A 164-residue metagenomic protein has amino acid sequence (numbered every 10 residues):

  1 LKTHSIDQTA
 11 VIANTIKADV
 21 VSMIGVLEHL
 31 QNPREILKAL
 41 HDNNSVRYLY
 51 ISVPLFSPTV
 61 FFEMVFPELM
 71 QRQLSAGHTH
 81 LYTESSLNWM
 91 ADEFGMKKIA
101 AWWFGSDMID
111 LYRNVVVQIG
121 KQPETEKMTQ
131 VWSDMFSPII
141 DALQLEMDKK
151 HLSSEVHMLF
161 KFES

Functional and structural regions predicted by a protein language model:
L1-F66, A76-M96, W132, E155-E163: Conserved SAM-binding loop
V20, P67-Q71, I140: General secondary-structure edge motif
L40, Q71, D148-K149: Short secondary-structure boundary/capping segments
M64-L74, V115-Q122: Short glycine/proline- and charge-enriched loop/turn segments that cap or connect secondary-structure elements
S75-G77, L145-E146: Active-site rim elements
K97-A101: Short, well-structured beta-strand/strand-turn elements
W102-S164: A C-terminal cap/extension of S-adenosyl-L-methionine-dependent methyltransferases that defines the acceptor-substrate
